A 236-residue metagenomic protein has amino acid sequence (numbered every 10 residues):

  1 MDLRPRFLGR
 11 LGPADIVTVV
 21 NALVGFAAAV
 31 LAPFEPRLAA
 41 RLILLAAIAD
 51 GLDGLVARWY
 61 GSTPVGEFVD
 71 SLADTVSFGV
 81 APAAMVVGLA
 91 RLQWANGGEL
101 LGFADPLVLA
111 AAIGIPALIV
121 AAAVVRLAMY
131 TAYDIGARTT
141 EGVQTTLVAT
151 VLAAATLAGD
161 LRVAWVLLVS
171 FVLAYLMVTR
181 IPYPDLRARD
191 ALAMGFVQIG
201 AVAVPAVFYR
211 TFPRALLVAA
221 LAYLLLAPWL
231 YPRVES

Functional and structural regions predicted by a protein language model:
M1-A22, L55-T75, V125-V148, T179-F196 (+1 more regions): Interhelical loop and helix-boundary elements at the membrane-water interface of polytopic inner-membrane proteins
M1-G51, F196, G200-S236: Topogenic membrane-insertion module of multi-pass membrane proteins
L11-F26, A49, P82-V86, R138-T145 (+1 more regions): Hydrophobic alpha-helical transmembrane segments
I16, V20-F68, P82, P106-V120: Membrane-embedded alpha-helical segments that form the functional core of polytopic membrane enzymes, especially those
A27-R41, P82-G114, A153-L167, A206-R214: Helix-coil boundary and interhelical linker segments in multi-pass alpha-helical membrane proteins
I43-D50, L118-R126, L173-R180, Y223-A227: Alpha-helical transmembrane segments of multi-pass membrane proteins
Y60, P64-V65, V69-R138: Internal catalytic or translocation cores that form aromatic/hydrophobic pockets or channels for amphipathic metabolites
A137-S236: C-terminal membrane-associated helical module and adjoining short loops/tails
